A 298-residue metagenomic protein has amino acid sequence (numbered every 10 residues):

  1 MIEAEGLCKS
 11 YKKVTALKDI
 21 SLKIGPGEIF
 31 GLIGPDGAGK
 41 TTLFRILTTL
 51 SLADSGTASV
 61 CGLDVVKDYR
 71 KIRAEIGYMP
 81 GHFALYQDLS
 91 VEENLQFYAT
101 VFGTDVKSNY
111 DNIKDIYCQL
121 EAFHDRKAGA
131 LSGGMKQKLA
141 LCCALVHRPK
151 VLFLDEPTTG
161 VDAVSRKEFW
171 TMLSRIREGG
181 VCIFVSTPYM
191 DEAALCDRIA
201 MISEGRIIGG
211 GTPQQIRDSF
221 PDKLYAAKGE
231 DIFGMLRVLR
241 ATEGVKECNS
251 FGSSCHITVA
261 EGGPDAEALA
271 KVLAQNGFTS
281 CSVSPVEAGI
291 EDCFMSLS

Functional and structural regions predicted by a protein language model:
I2, K9-S203, G209: ABC transporter nucleotide-binding domains
K67, D191, F233-G234, P264 (+1 more regions): Short alpha-helical
R73, K114, R217, L236 (+1 more regions): Conserved protein kinase catalytic domain
N109, T212, M235-V238, D265-L269: Hydrophobic side chains in well-ordered alpha-helices
T171-F184, P188-A260: ABC transporter nucleotide-binding domain
T258-S298: C-terminal coupling/interaction segments
